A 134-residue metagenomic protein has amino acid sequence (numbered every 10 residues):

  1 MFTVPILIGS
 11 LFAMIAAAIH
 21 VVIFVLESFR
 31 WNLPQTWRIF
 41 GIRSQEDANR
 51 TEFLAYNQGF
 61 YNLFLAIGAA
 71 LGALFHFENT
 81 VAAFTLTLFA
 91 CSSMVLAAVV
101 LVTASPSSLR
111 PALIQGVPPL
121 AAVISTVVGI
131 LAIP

Functional and structural regions predicted by a protein language model:
F2-F12, A48-T51, T80-T87, S108-P111: Membrane-interface helix-boundary signature
L7-F29: N-terminal signal-anchor transmembrane alpha helix
S28-T51: Cytosolic, membrane-interface loops and tails of multi-pass inner-membrane proteins
E46-F64: Interfacial helix-start motif at the membrane-water boundary
Q58-A70, P118-P119: Core segments of transmembrane alpha-helices that mediate helix-helix packing or line hydrophobic substrate/ligand
L71-V117: Transmembrane helix-loop-helix
I124-P134: Juxtamembrane boundary at the C-terminal end of a transmembrane helix
